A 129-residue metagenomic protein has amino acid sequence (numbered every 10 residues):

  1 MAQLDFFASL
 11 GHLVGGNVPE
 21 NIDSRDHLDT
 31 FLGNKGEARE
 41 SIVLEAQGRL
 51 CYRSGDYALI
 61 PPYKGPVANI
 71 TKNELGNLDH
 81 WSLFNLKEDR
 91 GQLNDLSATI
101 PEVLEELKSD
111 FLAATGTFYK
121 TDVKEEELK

Functional and structural regions predicted by a protein language model:
A2-S82, L86, K120-T121: C-terminal cap/loop subdomain of S1 sulfatases and analogous C-terminal strand-loop tails that border
F31-L32, E126-K129: Amphipathic alpha-helical surface "interface" segments used for docking/oligomerization or membrane association within
D89: Intrinsically disordered, low-complexity polar regions and short flexible loop motifs
Q92-L96: Carboxylate-dense, calcium-coordinating segments in secreted/extracellular and ER-lumen proteins
S97-L104, K108: C-terminal structured subdomain/cap of oxidoreductase catalytic cores
F111-E125: Bilobed periplasmic-binding protein-like "clamshell/Venus-flytrap" ligand-binding domains
